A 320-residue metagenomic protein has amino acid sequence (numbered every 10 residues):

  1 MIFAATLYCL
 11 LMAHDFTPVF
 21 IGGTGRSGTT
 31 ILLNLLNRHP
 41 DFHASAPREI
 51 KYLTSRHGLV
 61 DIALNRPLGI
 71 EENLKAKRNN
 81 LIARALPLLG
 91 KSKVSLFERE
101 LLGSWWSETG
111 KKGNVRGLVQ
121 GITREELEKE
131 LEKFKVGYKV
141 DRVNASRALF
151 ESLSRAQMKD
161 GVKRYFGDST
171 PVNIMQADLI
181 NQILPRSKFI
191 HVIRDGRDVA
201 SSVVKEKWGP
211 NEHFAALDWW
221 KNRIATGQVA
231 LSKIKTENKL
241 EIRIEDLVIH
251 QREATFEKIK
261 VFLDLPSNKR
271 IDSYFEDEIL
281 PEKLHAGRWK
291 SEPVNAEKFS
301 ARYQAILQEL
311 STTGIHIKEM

Functional and structural regions predicted by a protein language model:
I2-A5: Extreme N-terminal basic, low-complexity initiation segments that serve as generic localization/processing leaders
L7-F20, V204-K207, Q228-E237, E241 (+1 more regions): PAPS-dependent sulfotransferases, especially Golgi type II membrane carbohydrate sulfotransferases
G23-T24: P-loop (Walker A) phosphate-binding loop of NTP-binding proteins
T30-F42: A conserved segment at the C-terminal end of the G1
N37, L59, N65-G103, G110 (+8 more regions): Anion-recognition interface
A46, H57, V203-V204, Y303: Short, flexible helix/strand-to-coil boundary loops that buttress conserved ligand/catalytic motifs in alpha/beta
A46-F166: PAPS-dependent sulfation machinery
G117, G121-R270, R288-K290: PAPS-dependent sulfotransferase catalytic domain
